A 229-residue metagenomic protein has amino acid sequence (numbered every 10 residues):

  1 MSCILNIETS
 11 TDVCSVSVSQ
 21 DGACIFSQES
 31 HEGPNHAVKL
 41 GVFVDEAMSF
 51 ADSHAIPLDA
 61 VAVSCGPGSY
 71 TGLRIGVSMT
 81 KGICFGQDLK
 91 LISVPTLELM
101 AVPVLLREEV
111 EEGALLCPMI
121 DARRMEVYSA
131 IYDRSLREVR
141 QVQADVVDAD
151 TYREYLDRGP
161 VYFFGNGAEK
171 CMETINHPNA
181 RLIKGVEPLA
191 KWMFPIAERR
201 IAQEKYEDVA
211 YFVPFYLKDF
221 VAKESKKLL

Functional and structural regions predicted by a protein language model:
M1-P67: N-terminal beta-alpha supersecondary unit
A23, N35, K90-P188, Y216 (+1 more regions): Surface "functional belts" at beta-alpha junctions
H31-K39, Y70, R74, S78 (+2 more regions): Residues at secondary-structure transition points
A47-A51, G86, V104, A190-I201: Stable alpha-helical structural segments in soluble proteins, enriched in small hydrophobic residues
S49-L58, F85-V94, E109-E112: Phosphate-handling active-site elements
A62-L91, T96: DPxDG-like acidic metal-binding loop motif
I183-L229: Acyltransferase
